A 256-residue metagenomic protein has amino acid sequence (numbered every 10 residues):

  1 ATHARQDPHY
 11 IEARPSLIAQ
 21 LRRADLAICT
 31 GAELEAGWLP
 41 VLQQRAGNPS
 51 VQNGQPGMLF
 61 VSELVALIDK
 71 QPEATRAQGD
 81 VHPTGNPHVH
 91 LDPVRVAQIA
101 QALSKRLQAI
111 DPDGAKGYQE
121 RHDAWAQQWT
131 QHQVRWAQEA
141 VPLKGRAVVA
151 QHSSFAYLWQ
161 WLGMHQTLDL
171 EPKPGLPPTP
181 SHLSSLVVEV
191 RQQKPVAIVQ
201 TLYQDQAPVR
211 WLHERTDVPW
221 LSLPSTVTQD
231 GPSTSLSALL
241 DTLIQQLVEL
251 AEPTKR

Functional and structural regions predicted by a protein language model:
A1-R256: Extracytoplasmic metal-acquisition and chelation regions
